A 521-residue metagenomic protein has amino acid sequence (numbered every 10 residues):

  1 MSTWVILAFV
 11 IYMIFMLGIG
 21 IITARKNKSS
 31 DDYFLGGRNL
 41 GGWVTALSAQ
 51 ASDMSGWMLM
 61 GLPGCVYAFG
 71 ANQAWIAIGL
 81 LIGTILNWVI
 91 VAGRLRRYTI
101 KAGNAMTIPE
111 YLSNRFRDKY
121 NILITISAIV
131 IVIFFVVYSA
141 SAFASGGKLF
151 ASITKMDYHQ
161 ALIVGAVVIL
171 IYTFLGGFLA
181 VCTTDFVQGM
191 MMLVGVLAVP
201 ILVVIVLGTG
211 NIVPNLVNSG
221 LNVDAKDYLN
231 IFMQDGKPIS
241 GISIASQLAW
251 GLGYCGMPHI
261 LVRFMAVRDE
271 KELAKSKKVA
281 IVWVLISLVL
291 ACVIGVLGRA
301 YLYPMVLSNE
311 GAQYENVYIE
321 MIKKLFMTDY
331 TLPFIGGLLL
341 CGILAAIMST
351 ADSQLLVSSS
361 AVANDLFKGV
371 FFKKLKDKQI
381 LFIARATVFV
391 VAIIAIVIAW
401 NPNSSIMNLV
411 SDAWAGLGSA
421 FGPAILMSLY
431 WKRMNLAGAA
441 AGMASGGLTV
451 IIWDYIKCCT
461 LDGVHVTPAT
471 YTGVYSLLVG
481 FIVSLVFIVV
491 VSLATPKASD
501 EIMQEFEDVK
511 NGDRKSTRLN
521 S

Functional and structural regions predicted by a protein language model:
M1, L35-L40, V44, G61-I78 (+4 more regions): Loop-to-helix junctions at membrane interfaces in multi-pass transport proteins
M1-M60, T173-G176, I201, G208 (+1 more regions): Membrane-interface "cap" regions at the ends of multi-pass membrane proteins
M13-M16, S52-D53, L80-T84, I131-V132 (+10 more regions): Residue-level recognition of pore/gate-forming positions within transmembrane alpha-helices of multi-pass
Y67-L175, H259, R263-S411, R518: Helix-loop-helix junctions that connect adjacent transmembrane helices in secondary transporters/permeases, recognized
G177-D185, L429-A441: Membrane-helix interface "capping/anchor" motifs
I394-I398, A444-I456: Aromatic-anchored segments of alpha-helical transmembrane domains
G438-V450, F506-E507: Central hydrophobic cores of alpha-helical transmembrane segments in multi-pass integral membrane proteins
C458-S521: Terminal cytosolic tails of multi-pass membrane transporters, especially the segment immediately following the final
